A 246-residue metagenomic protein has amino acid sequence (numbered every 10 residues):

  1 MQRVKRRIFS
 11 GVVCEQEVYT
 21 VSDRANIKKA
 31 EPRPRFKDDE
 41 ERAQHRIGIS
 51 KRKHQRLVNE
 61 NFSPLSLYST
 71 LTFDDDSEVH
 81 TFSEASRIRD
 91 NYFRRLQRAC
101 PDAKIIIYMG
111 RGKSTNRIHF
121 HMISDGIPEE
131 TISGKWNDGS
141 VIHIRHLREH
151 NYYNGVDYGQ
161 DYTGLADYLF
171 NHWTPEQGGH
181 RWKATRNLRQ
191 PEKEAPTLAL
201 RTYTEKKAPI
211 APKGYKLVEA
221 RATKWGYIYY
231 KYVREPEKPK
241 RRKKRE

Functional and structural regions predicted by a protein language model:
M1-N116, G126-E246: Right-hand nucleic-acid polymerase module
